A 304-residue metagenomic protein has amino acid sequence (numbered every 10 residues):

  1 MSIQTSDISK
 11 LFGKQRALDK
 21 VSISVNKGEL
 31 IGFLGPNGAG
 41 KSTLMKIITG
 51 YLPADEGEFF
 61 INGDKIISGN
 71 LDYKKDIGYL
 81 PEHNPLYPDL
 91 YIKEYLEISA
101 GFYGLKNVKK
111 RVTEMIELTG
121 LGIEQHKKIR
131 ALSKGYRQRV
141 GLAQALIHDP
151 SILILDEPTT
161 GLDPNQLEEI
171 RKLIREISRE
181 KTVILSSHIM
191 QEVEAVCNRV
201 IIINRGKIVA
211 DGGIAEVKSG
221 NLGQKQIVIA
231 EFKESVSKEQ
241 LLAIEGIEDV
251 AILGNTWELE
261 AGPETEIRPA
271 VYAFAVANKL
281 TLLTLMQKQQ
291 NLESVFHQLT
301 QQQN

Functional and structural regions predicted by a protein language model:
S2-T5, K10-N204, I208-A210: ABC transporter nucleotide-binding domains
I66, L105, K233-E234, E264 (+1 more regions): Short beta->alpha junction loops/turns
K106, G122, I247-E248, T281: Short coil/loop linkers at secondary-structure junctions
M115, A131, T256-W257, Q290: Positions that flank functional sites
R171-G262: ABC transporter nucleotide-binding domain
P263-N304: C-terminal coupling/interaction segments
